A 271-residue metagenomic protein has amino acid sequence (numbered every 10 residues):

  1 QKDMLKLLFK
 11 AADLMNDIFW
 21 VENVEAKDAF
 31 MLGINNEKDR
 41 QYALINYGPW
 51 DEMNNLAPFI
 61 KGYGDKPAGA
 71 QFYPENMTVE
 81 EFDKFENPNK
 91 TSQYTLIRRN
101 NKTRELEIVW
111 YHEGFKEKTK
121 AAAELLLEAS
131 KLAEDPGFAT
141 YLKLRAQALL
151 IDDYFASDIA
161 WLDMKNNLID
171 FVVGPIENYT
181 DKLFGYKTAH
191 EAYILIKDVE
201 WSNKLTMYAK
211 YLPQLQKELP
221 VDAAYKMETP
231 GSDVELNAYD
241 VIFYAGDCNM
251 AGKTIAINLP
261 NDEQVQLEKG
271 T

Functional and structural regions predicted by a protein language model:
Q1-Y141: N-terminal helix-rich structural modules
D3-L7, F85-T271: Fold-level signature of zinc-dependent metallopeptidase catalytic domains
